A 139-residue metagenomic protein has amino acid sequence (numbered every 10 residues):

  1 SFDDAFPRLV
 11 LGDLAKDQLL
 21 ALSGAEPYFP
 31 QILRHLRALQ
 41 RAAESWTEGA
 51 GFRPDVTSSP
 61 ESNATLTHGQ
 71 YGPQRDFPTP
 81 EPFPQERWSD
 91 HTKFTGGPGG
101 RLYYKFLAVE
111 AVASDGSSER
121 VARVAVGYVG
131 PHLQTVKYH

Functional and structural regions predicted by a protein language model:
S1-G99, L107-H139: Basic, Lys/Arg-enriched alpha-helical interface segments
